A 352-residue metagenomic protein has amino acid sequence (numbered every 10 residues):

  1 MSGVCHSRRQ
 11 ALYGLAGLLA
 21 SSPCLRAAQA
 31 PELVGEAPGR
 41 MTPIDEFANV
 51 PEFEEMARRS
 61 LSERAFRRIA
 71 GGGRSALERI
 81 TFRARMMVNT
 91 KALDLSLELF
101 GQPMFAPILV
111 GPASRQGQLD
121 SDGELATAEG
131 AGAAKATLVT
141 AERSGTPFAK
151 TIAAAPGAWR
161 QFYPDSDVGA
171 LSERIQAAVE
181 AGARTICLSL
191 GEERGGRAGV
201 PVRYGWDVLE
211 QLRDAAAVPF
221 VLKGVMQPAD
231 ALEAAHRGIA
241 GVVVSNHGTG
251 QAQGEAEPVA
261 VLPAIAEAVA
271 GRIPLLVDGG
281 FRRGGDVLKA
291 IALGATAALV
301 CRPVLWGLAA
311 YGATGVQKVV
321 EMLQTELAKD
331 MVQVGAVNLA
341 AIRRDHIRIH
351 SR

Functional and structural regions predicted by a protein language model:
M1-L19: N-terminal secretory signal peptides and thylakoid transit peptides that target proteins across membranes
P31-M104, A198-Y204, A340-I342, R348-R352: An N-cap/entry alpha-helix motif that binds or orients negatively charged groups
S62, V110, A131, L188 (+4 more regions): Conserved, mostly hydrophobic/aromatic
I108-G111, L138-T140, A158-F162, I186 (+4 more regions): Hydrophobic faces of well-ordered beta-strands that scaffold small-molecule active sites in alpha/beta enzyme cores
A133-I152, W159-V168: A gly/proline- and charged-residue-enriched helix-loop-helix capping module
F148-A155, V179-E180, A235: Acidic (Asp/Glu)-rich catalytic clusters
S172-V277, L293-A295: Alpha/beta enzyme core
P258-A264, A309-L327: C-terminal helical cap(s) of enzyme catalytic domains, especially alpha/beta-barrels
